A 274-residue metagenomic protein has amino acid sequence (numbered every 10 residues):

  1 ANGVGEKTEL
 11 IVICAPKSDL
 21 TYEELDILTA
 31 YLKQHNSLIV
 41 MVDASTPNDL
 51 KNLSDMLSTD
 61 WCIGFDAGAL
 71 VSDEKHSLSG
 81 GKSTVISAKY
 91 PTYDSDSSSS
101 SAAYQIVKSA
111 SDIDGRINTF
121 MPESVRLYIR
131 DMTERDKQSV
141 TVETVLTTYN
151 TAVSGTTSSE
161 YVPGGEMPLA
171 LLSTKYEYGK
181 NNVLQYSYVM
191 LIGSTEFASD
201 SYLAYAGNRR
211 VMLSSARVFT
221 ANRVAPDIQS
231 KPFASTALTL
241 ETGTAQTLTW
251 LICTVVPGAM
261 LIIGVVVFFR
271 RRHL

Functional and structural regions predicted by a protein language model:
A1-V224: Acidic, S/T/G-rich, low-cysteine, solvent-exposed domains in lumenal/extracellular/periplasmic regions of secretory
F197, V218, R223, D227-I252: Short, aromatic-rich amphipathic segments at membrane interfaces that lie adjacent to a transmembrane helix or signal
T236-L274: C-terminal signal-anchor/stop-transfer transmembrane helix together with its immediate cytosolic, Lys/Arg-enriched
